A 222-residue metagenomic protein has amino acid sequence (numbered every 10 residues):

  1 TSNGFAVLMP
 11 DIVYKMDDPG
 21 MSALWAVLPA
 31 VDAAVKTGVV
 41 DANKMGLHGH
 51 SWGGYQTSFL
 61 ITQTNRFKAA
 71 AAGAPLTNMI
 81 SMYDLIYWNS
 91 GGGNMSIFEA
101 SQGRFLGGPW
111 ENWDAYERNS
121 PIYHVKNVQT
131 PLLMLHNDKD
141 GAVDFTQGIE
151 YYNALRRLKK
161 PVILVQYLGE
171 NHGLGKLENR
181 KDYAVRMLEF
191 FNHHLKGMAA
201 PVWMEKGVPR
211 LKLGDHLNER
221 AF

Functional and structural regions predicted by a protein language model:
T1-F222: Active-site-proximal cap/loop segments of hydrolase catalytic domains
